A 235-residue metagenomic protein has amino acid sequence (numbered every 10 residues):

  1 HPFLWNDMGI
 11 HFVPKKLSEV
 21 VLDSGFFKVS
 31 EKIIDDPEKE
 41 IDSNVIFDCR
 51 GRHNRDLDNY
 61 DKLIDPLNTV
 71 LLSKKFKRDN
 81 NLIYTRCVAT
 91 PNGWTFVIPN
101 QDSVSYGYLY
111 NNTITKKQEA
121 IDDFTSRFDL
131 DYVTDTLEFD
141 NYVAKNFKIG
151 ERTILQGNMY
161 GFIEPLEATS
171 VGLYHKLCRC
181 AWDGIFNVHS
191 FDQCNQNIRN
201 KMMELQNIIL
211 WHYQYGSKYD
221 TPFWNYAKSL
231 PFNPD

Functional and structural regions predicted by a protein language model:
H1, P91-W94, N141-Y142, I149 (+2 more regions): Tryptophan-centered motif/residue detector
H1-P14: A conserved beta-strand/loop capping segment in the N-terminal third of enzymes that catalyze redox or closely related
V13-L130, G161, C178: Predominantly flavin-linked oxidoreductase catalytic cores and closely associated redox partners
K39-S43, K148-E151, S217-Y219: A short, glycine/Asx- and small/polar-enriched loop/turn that sits immediately N-terminal to a beta-strand
L57-N59, L166, M203-N207: A short acidic (Asp/Glu
L130-I198: A conserved active-site cap/scaffold subdomain adjacent to cofactor or substrate pockets
W182-A227: Active-site-proximal substrate-binding core of FAD-dependent oxidoreductases
N225-D235: A conserved mid-domain beta-alpha-beta active-site/ligand-binding segment of alpha/beta enzyme cores
